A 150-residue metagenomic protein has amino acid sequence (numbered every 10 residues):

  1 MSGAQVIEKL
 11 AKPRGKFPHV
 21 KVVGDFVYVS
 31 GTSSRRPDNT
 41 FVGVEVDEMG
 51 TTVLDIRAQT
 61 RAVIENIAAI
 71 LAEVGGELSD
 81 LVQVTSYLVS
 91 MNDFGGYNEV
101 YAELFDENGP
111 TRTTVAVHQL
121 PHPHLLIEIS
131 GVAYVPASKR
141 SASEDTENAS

Functional and structural regions predicted by a protein language model:
M1-E65, A69-V82, L88-S150: N-terminal presequence-like segments and the immediate start of the first folded domain
